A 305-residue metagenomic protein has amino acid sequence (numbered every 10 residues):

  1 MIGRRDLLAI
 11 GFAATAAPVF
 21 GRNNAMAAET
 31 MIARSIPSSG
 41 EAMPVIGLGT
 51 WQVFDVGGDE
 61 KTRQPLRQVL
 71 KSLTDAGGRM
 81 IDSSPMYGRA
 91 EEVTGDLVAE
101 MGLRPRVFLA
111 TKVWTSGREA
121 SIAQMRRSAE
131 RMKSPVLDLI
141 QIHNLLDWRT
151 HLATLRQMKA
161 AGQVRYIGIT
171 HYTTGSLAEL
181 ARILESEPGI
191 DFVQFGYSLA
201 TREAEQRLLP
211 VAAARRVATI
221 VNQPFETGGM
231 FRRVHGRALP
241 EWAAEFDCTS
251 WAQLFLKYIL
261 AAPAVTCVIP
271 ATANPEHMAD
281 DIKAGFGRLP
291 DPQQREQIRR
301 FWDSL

Functional and structural regions predicted by a protein language model:
I2-V107: N-terminal binding-site loop/beta-alpha segment at the start of enzyme catalytic domains that lines or forms
A28-R34, E92, M125, S176-L180 (+1 more regions): Alpha-helical scaffolding within the catalytic cores of extracellular/periplasmic polymer-degrading hydrolases
I36, L48, I81, T94 (+7 more regions): Conserved, mostly hydrophobic/aromatic
M43-V45, G78-R79, L103-V107, S134-D138 (+4 more regions): Short, well-ordered coil/turn segments that N-cap beta-strands
E60-S72, R118-R131, G175-I183, F255: Short, acidic/polar
P105-G117, D138-N144: A short, structured active-site edge motif that brings together acidic residues
I122-Q141, Q157, A161: CE4/NodB-like, metal-dependent polysaccharide N-deacetylase domain that modifies extracellular/periplasmic N-acetylated
L145-L305: Beta/alpha (TIM)-barrel catalytic core signal, keyed to glycine-rich beta->alpha loops juxtaposed to Asp/Glu that bind
